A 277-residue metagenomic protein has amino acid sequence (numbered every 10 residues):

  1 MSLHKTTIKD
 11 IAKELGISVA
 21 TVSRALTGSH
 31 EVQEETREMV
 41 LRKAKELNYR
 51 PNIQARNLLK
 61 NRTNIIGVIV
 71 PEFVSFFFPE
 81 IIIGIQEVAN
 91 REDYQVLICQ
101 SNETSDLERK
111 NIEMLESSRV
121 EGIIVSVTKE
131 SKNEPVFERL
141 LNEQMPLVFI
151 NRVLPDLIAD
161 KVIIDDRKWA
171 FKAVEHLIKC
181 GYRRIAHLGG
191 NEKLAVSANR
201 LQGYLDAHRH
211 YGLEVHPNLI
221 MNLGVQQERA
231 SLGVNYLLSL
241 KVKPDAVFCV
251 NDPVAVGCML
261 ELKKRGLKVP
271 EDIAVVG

Functional and structural regions predicted by a protein language model:
M1-K5, E46, E87-E92, E113-S117 (+2 more regions): Bacterial carbohydrate/catabolite-sensing allosteric modules
M1-R62: N-terminal helix-turn-helix DNA-binding module of bacterial transcription factors
E14, V19-R24, L58-V74, H176 (+1 more regions): Short beta-strand segments enriched in small/hydrophobic residues
E38, L47-G122, Q202-R209, H216 (+1 more regions): Amphipathic helical "hinge" segments at domain boundaries
Y49, N102-S105, T128-K132, P253: Short beta->alpha connector loops
S101-E103, T128, R152-V153, G190: Short, ordered loop/turn segments at secondary-structure junctions
